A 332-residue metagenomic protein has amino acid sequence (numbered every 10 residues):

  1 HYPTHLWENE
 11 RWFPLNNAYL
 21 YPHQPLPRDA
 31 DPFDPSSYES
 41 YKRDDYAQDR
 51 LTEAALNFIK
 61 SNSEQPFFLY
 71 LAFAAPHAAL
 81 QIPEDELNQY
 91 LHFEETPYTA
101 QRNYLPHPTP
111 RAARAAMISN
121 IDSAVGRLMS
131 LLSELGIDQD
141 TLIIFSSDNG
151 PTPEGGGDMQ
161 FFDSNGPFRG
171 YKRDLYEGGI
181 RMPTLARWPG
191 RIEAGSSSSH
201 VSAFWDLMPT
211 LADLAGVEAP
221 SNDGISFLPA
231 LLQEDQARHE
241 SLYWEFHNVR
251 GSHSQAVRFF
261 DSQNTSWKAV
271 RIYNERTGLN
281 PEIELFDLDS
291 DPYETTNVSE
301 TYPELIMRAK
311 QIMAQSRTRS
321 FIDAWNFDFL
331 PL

Functional and structural regions predicted by a protein language model:
H1-W205, A212-N222, R271-N280, D289-T295 (+2 more regions): Active-site-proximal cap/lid insertion segments
F58, H253-E275: Short, surface-exposed beta-strand/loop micro-motifs that present aromatic residues
S133, L232-H239: Basic phosphate/pyrophosphate-binding loop/patch that engages nucleotide-derived ligands
K172-E177, Y243-V249, S254-A256: Short Gly/Pro-enriched turn/cap motifs at secondary-structure boundaries
A186, P209-D213, L228-L232, Q255 (+2 more regions): Generic alpha-helical structural context detector
A309-P331: Charge-dense polyanion-binding interfaces
